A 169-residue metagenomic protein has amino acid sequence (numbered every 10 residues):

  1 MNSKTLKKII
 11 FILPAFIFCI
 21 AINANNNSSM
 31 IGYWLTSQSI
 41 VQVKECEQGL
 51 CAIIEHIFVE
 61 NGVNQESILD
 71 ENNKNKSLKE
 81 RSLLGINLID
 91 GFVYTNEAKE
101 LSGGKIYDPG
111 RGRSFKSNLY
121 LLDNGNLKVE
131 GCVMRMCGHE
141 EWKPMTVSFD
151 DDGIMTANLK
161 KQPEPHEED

Functional and structural regions predicted by a protein language model:
N2-F11: Bacterial N-terminal signal peptides that target proteins for export
I10-C19: Bacterial N-terminal signal peptides
N23-Y33: N-terminal helix-cap/turn-to-beta initiation motif at the start of protein domains
W34-L35, G103-P109, K128-C132: Short beta-strand segments that buttress and anchor functional surface loops
L35-S77, V93-Y94, G153, Q162: Short, solvent-exposed loop/hinge segments that bridge or flank secondary-structure elements
I40, N64-N118: Contiguous, well-ordered beta-strand patches that form the walls/edges of small beta-barrel/beta-sandwich domains
E45-E47, I54-H56, D108, L119-D123 (+2 more regions): A mature extracytoplasmic/lumenal domain signature
V133-H166: Edge beta-strand at a domain terminus
